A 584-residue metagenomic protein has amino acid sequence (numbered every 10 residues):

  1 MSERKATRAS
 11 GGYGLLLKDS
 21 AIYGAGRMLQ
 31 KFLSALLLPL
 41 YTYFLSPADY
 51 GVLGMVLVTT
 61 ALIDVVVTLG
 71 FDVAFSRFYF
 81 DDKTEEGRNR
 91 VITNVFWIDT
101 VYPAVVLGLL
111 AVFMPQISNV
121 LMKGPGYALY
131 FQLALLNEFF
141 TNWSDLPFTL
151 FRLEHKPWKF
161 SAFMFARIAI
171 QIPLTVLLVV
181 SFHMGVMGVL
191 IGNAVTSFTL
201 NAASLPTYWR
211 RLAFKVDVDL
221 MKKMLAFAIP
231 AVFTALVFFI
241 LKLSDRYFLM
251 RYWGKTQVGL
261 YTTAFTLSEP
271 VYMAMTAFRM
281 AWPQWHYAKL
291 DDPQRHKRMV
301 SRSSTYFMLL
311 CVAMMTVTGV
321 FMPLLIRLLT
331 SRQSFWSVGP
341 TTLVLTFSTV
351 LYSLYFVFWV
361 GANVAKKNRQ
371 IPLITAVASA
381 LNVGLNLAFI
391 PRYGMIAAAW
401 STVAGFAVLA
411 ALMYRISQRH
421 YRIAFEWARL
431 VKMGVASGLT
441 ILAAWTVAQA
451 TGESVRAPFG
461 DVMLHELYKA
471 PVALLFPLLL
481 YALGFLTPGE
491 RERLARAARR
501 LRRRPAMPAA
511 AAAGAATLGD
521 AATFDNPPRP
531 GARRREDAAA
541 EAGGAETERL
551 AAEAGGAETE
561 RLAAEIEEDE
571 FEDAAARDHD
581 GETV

Functional and structural regions predicted by a protein language model:
M1-L16, V186-M187, A202-K242, A281 (+3 more regions): Interhelical loop/hinge segments that connect adjacent transmembrane helices in multipass membrane
S2-A6, T446-E541, T547, T559 (+2 more regions): Membrane-proximal transmembrane or re-entrant/amphipathic helices at the cytosolic face
S2-E3, D72-F75, T149-L153, P157 (+6 more regions): C-terminal transmembrane helix end/exit motif
E3, G11-V73, P103-M114, I172 (+4 more regions): Signature of the first transmembrane helix
D19-S34, R167, V189-S204, Y208 (+7 more regions): Transmembrane helical elements of multi-pass membrane transporters/channels
F80-W97, L260-A376, A497: Specific pore-lining/lateral-gate transmembrane helices of multi-pass inner-membrane transport and insertion machines
M114-A134, K255, G319-V350, R456-G460: Interfacial segments at transmembrane-helix termini and the short loops linking adjacent helices
A128, Q132, S161-W209, F227 (+6 more regions): Hydrophobic alpha-helical transmembrane segments
